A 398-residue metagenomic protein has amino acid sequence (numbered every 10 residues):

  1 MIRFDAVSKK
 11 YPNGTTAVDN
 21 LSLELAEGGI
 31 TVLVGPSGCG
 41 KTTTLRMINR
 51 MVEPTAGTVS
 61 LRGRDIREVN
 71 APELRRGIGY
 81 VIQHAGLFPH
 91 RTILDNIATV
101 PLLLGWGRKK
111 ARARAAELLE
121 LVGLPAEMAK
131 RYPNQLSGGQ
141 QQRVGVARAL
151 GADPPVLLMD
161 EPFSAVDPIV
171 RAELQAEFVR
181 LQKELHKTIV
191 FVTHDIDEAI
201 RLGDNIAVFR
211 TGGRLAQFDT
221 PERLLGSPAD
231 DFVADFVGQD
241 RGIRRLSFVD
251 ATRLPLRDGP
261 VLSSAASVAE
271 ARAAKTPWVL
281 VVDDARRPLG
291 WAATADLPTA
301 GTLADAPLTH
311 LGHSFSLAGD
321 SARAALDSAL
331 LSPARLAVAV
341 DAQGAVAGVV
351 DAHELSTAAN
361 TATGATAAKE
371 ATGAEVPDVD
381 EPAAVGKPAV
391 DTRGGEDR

Functional and structural regions predicted by a protein language model:
N49: Helix-to-loop junction immediately C-terminal to a conserved catalytic motif
D65-G79, L103, K109: ABC ATPase NBD coupling module
L94-L102, R112, A116: Short helical segment in ABC ATPase nucleotide-binding domains corresponding to the A-loop/adjacent helical element
K109-E127: Conserved ABC ATPase "signature" region
M128, A149-L150: ABC ATPase C-loop
N134, A152: Conserved signature/switch motifs of ABC ATPase nucleotide-binding domains
V146: Hydrophobic anchor residue at the start of the ABC signature
R257-A285, G301, L311-K369, P377-G386 (+1 more regions): The conserved cystathionine-beta-synthase
